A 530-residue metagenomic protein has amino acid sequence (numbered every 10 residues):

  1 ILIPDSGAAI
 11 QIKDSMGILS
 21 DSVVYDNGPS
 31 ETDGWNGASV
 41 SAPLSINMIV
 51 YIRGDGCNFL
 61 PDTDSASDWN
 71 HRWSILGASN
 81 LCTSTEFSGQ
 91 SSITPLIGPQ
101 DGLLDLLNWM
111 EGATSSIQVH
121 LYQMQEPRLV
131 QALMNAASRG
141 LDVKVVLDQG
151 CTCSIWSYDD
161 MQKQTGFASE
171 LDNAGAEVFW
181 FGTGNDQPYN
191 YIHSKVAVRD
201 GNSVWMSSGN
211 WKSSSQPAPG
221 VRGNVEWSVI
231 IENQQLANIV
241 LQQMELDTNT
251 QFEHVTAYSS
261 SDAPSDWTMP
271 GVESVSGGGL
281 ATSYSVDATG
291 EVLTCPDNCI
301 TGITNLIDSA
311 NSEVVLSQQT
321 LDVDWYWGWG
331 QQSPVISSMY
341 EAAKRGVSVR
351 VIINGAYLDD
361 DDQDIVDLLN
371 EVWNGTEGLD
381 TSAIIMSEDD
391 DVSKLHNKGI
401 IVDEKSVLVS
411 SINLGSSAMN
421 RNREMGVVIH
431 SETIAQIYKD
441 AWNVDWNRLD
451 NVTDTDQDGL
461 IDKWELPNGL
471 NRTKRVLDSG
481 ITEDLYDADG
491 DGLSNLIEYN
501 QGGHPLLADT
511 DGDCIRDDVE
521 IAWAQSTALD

Functional and structural regions predicted by a protein language model:
L2-I75, S213-P219, V225-W227, I231: Conserved beta-structured recognition patch
P29-E31, N80-G112, Q123-D308, R345-S348 (+3 more regions): HKD-type phospholipase D/PLD-like phosphodiesterase module
S45-D64, D68, D287, S312 (+4 more regions): Extracellular low-complexity, Gly/Ser/Thr-rich intrinsically disordered linkers and protease-sensitive activation/hinge
G54-E86, Q235, Q242-F252, V428-T453 (+1 more regions): A recurrent domain-boundary module in secreted/ectodomain proteins
W156-Y158, Y326-G330: Short, solvent-exposed loop/turn segments at secondary-structure boundaries
G330-I336: Charged helix-capping and loop-helix junction motifs
D450-D530: Extracellular calcium-associated, cysteine-rich motifs in secreted modular proteins
